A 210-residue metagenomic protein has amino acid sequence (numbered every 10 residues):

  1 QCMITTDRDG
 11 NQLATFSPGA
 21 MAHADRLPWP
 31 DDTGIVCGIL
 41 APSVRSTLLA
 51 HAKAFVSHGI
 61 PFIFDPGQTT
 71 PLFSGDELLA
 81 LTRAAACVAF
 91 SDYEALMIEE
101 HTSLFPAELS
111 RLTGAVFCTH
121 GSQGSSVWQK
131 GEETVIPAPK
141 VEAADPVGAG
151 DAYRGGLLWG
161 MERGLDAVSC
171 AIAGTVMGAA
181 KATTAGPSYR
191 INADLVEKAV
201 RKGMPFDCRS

Functional and structural regions predicted by a protein language model:
I4-V135, C208-S210: Ribokinase/PfkB-type carbohydrate-kinase core domain
T102-S210: Conserved phosphate-binding/catalytic region of the ribokinase-like
